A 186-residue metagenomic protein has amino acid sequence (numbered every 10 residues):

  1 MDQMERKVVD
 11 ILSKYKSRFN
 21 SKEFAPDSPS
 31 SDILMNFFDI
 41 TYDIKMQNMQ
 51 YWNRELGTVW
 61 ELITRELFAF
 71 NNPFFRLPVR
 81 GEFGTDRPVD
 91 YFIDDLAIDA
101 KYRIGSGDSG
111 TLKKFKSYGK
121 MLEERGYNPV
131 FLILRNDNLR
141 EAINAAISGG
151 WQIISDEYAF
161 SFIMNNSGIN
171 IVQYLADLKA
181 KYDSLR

Functional and structural regions predicted by a protein language model:
M1, L96, F131: Contiguous, function-dense segments enriched for cysteine-driven chemistry and partner/ligand-binding capacity
M1-N72: Interdomain/boundary linker segments immediately adjacent to catalytic/signaling cores
M49-N53, A100-S106: Surface-exposed cleft-lining segments at the edges of enzyme active sites
E55, V59, I63, D86 (+1 more regions): Short, well-structured alpha-helical interface segments that form or flank functional binding sites
R76-I93: Active-site metal-binding core of divalent-cation-utilizing nuclease and nuclease-like domains
Y91-Y102: Conserved catalytic cores of phosphodiester-cleaving nucleases, focusing on short active-site segments
Y102-E157: Catalytic cores of nucleic-acid endonucleases
L134-R186: Domain-level recognition of nuclease-like catalytic cores that cleave nucleotide substrates
